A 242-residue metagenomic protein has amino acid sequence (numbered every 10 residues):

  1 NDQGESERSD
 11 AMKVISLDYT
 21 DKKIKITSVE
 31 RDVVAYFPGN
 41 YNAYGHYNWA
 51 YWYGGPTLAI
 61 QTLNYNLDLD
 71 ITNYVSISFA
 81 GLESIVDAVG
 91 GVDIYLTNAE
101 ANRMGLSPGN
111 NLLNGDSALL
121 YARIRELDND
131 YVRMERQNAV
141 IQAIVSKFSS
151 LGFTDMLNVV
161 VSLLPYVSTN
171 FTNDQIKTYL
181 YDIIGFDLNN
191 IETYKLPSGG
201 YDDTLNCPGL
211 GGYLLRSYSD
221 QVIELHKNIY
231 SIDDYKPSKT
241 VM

Functional and structural regions predicted by a protein language model:
N1-M242: Non-catalytic, solvent-exposed segments at the cell envelope interface
